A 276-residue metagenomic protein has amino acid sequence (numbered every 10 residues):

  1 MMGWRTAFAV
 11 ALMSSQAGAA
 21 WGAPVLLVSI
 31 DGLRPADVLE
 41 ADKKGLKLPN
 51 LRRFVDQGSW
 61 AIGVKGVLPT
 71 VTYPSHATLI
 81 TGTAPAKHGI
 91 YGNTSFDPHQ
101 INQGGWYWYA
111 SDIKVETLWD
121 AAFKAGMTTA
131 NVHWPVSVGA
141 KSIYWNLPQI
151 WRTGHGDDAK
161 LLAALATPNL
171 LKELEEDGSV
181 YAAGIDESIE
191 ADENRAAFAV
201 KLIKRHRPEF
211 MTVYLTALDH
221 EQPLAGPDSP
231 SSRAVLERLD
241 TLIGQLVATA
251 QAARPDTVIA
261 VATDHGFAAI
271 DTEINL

Functional and structural regions predicted by a protein language model:
A7-Q16: Bacterial N-terminal signal peptides
A19-G22: Boundary at the C-terminal end of the N-terminal hydrophobic targeting segment
V25-S29, A61-G63, T78-I80, T128-H133 (+2 more regions): Structural recognition of the beta-strand scaffold that forms the well-ordered cores of secreted hydrolase catalytic
L33-R34, T216, H265-F267: Catalytic metal-binding/acid-base residues of hydrolase active sites
P35, L48-R52, Y73-A77, V115-W119 (+4 more regions): Extracytoplasmic/secreted envelope proteins and their assembly/folding machinery, especially bacterial periplasmic
L39-K87, T128-A130: Short, structured active-site-proximal loop/turn typified by the sulfatase FGly-forming signature C/S-X-P-X-R
N50, E237-L276: Metal-dependent active-site segment of extracytoplasmic phospho-/sulfohydrolases and closely related
A84-G226: His/Asp/Glu-rich, glycine-adjacent segments that coordinate divalent cations and/or stabilize oxyanion chemistry on
